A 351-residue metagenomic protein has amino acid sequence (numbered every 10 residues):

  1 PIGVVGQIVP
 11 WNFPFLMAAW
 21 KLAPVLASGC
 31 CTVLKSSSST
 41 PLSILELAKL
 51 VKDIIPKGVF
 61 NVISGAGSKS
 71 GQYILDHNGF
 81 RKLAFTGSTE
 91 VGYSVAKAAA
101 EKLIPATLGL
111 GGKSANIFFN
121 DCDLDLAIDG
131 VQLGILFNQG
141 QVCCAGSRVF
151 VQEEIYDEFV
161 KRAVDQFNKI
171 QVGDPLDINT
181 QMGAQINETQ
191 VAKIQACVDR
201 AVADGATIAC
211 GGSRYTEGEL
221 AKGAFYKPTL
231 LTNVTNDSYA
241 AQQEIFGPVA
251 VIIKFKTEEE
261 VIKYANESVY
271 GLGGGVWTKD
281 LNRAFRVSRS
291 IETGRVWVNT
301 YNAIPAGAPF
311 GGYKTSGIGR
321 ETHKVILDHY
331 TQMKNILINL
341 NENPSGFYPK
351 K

Functional and structural regions predicted by a protein language model:
P1-L126, F255: Rossmann-like NAD(P) dinucleotide-binding subdomain of oxidoreductase/dehydrogenase enzymes
A23, Q72, Y93, K97 (+4 more regions): Alpha-helical segments flanking ligand/cofactor-binding loops in enzyme cores
V25, A99, A201, A265 (+1 more regions): A generic structural signal for well-ordered alpha-helical segments
G29, F60, L83, G112 (+5 more regions): Residue-level signal for inorganic ion chemistry
C31, P105, T207, G271-G273: Residue-level detector of anion-binding/catalytic polar loops
S39, G79, D123, V142 (+7 more regions): Residue-level recognition of oxygen-bearing side chains
E90-T235, V298, S345-P349: ALDH superfamily catalytic-core signature
I117, Q171, A221-K351: Conserved C-terminal structural/oligomerization subdomain of aldehyde/semialdehyde dehydrogenase
